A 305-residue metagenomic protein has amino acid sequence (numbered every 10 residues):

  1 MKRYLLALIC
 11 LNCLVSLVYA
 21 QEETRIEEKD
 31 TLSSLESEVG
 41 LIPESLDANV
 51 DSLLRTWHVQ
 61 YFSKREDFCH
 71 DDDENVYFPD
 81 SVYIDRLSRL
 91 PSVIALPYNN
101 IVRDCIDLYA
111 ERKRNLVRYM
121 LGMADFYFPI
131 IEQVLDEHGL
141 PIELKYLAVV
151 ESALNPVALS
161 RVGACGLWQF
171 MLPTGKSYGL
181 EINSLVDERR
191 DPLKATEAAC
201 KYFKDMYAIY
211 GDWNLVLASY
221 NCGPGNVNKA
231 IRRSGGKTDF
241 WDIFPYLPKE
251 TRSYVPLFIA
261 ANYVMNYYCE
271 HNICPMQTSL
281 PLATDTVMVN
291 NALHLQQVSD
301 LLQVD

Functional and structural regions predicted by a protein language model:
M1-R25: Bacterial Sec-dependent N-terminal signal peptides
Y19-H138: An acidic, Gly/Ser/Thr/Pro-rich helix-cap/linker signature
K113, V117-F128, E137-L140, S160-W168 (+6 more regions): Solvent-exposed, acidic/flexible segments
D136, L144, V150, L154-R161 (+2 more regions): Primarily short, surface-exposed interaction patches in extracytoplasmic proteins
L140-V157, V216-G223, N262: Short, functionally critical alpha-helical segments immediately adjacent to catalytic or ligand/cofactor-binding
V162-S184, T196-A198, F203, V227: Substrate-binding/active-site groove segments that recognize and process beta-1,4-linked N-acetyl-hexosamine
L185, L193-N262, N266-Y268: Contiguous mid-protein beta-loop-alpha structural module that forms a pocket-lining wall or clamp of enzyme active
M276-D305: Primarily a LysM-type cell-wall glycan-binding module
